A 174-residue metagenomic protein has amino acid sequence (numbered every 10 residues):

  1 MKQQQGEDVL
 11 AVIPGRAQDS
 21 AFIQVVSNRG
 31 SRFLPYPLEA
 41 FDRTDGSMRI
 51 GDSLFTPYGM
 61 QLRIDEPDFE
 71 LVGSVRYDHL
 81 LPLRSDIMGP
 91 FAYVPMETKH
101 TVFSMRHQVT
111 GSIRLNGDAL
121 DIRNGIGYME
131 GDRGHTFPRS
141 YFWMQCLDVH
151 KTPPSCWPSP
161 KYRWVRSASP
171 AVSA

Functional and structural regions predicted by a protein language model:
M1-A174: Structured soluble/peripheral alpha/beta segments that form catalytic or ligand/cofactor-binding pockets
